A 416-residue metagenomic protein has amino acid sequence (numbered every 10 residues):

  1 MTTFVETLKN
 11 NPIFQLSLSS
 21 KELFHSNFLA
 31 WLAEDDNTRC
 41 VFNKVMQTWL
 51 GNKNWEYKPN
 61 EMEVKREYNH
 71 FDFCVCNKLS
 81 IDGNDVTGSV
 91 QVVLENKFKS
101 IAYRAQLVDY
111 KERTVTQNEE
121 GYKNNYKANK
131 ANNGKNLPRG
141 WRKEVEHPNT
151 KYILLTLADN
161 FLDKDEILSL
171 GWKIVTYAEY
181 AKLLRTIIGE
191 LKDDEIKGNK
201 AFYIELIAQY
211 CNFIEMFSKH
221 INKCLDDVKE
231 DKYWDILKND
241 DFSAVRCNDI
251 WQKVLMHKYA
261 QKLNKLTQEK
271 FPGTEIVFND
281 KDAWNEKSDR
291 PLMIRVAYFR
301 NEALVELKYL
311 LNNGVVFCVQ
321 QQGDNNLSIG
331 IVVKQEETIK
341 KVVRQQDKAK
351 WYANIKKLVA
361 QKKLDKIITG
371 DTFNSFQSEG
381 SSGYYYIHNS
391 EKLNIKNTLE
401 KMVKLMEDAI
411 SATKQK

Functional and structural regions predicted by a protein language model:
M1-G51: A structured, charge-rich N-terminal accessory region that forms the first stable segment of a protein and links
V5-T7, N124, K130-N133, N325-N326 (+3 more regions): Non-catalytic all-alpha helical scaffold/repeat segments
E22-F28, E34-V41, F213-K232, R290 (+1 more regions): Amphipathic alpha-helical interface segments
T48-T87, D282-L311: Active-site metal-binding core of divalent-cation-utilizing nuclease and nuclease-like domains
R66-N69, V75-N279, A283-N285: Acidic metal-coordinating catalytic centers involved in nucleic-acid phosphodiester chemistry
K97-S100, Q335-T338, E391: A generic structural motif
V228-G383: Polyanion-binding interface signature
K357-K416: C-terminal amphipathic "assembly/sorting" segment characterized by alternating charged and hydrophobic residues
